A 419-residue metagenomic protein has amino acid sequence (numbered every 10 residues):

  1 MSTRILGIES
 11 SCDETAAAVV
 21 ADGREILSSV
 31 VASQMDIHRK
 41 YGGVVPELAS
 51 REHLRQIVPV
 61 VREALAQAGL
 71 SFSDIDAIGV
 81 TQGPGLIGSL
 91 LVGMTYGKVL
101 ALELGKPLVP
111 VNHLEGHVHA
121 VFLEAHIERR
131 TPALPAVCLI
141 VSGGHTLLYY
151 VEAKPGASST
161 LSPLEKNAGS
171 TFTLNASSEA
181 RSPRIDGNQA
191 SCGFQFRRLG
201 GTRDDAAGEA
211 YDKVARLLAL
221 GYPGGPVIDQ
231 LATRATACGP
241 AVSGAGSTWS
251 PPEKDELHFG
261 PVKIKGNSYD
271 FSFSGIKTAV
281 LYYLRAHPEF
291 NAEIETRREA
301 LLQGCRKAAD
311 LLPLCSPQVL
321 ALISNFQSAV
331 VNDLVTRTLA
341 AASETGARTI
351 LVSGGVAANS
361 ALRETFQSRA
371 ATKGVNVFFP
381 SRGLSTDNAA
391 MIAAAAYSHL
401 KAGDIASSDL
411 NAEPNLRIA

Functional and structural regions predicted by a protein language model:
M1-A157, E165, I185-G239, P252-A419: Acidic, glycine-enriched active-site microenvironments
S162-P163, N175-R181, D186-G187, C238-S243: Ser/Thr/Pro/Gly-rich low-complexity, intrinsically disordered segments
